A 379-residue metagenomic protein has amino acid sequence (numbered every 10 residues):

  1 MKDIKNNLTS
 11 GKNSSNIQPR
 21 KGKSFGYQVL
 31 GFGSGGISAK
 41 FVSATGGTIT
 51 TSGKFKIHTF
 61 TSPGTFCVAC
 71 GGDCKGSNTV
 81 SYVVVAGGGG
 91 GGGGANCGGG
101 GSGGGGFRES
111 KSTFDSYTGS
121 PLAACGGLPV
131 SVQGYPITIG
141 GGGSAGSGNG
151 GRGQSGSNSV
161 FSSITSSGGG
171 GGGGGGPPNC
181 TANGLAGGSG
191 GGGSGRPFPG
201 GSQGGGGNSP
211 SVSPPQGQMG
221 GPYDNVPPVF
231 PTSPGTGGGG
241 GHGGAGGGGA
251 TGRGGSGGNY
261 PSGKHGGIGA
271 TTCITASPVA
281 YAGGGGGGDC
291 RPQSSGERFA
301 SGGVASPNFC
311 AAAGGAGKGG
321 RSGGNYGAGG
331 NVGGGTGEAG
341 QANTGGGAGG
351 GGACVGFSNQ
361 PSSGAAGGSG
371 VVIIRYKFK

Functional and structural regions predicted by a protein language model:
M1-K379: Glycine-biased low-complexity/repetitive sequence motifs
